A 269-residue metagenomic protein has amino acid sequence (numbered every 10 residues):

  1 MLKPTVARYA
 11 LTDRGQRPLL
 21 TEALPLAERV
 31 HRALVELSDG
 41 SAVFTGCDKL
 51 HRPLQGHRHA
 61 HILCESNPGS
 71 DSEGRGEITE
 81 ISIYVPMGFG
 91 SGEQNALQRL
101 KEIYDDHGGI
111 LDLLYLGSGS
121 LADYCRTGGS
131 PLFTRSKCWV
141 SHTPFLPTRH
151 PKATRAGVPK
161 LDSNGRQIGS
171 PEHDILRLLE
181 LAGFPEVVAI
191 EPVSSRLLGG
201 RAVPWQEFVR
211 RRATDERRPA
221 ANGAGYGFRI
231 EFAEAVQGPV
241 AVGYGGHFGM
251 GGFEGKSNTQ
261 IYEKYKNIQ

Functional and structural regions predicted by a protein language model:
M1-Q269: RNA-interacting cores
